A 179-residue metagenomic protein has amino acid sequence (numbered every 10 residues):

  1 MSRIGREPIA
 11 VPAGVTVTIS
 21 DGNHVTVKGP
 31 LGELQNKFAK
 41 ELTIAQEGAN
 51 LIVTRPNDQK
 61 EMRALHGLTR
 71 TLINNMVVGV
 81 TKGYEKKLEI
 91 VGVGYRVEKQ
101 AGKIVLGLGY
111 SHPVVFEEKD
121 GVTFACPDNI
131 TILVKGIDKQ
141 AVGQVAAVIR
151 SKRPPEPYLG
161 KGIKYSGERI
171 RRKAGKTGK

Functional and structural regions predicted by a protein language model:
S2-A147, S151-K179: N-terminal intrinsically disordered, cationic/polar leader segments that include organellar targeting peptides
